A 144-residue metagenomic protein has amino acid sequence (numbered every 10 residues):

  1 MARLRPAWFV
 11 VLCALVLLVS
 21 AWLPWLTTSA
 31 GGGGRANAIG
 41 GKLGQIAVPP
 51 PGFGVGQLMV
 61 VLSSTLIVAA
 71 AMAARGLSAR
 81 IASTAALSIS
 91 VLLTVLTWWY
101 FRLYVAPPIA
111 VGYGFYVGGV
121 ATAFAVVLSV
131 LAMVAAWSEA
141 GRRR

Functional and structural regions predicted by a protein language model:
M1-R144: Compact integral membrane and secretory-pathway proteins
